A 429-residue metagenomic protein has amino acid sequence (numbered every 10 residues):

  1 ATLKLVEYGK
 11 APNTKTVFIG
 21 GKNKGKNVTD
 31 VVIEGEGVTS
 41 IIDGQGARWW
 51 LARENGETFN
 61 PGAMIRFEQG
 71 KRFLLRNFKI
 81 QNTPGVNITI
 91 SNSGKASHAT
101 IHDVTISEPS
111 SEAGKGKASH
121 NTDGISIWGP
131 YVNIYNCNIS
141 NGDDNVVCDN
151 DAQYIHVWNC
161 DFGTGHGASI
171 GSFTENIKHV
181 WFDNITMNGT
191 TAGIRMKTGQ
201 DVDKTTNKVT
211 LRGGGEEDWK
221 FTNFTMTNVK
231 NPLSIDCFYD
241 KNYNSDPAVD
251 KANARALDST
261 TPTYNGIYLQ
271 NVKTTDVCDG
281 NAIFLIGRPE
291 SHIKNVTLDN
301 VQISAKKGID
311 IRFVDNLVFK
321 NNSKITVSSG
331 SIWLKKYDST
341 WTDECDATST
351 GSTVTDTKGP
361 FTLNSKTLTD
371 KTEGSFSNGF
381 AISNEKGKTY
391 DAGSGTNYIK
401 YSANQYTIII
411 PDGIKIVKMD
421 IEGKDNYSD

Functional and structural regions predicted by a protein language model:
A1, Y131, K371, A403-Q405: Glycine-centered loop/turn motifs
A1-S352: Extracellular/periplasmic carbohydrate-active domains that bind, remodel, or depolymerize complex polysaccharides
A118, S428-D429: Contiguous ligand/interfacial binding patches
G351-S402: N-terminal targeting leaders for non-cytosolic proteins
A392-I416, K424: Short beta-strands within extracellular/lumenal beta-sheet-rich domains
E422-S428: Extended, low-complexity, turn-rich repeat/linker tracts enriched in Gly/Pro/Ser/Thr and Asp/Glu that occur
